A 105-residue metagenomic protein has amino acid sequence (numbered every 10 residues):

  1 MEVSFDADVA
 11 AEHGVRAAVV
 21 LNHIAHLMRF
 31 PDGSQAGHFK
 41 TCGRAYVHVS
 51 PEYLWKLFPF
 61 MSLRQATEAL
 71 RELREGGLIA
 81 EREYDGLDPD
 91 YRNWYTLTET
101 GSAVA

Functional and structural regions predicted by a protein language model:
M1-K56, A80, S102-V104: Short recognition helix of helix-turn-helix/winged-helix DNA-binding domains
C42, L63-A105: Winged-helix/helix-turn-helix nucleic-acid-interaction surface
